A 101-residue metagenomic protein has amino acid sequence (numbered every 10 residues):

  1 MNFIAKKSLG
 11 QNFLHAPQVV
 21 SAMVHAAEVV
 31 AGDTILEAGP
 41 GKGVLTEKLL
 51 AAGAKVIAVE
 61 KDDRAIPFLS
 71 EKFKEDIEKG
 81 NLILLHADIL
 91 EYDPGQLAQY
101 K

Functional and structural regions predicted by a protein language model:
M1-K101: Catalytic cores of RNA-modifying enzymes
